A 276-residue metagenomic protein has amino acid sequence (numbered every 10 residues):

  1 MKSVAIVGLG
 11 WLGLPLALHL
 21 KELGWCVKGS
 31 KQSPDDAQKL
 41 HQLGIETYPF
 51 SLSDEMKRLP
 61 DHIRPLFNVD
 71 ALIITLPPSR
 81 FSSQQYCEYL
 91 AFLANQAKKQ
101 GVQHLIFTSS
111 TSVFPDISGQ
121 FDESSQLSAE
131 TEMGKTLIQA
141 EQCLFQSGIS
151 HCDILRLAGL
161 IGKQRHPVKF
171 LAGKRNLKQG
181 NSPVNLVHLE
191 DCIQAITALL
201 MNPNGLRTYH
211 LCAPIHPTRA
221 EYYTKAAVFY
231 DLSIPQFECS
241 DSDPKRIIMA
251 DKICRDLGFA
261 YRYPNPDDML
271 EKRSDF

Functional and structural regions predicted by a protein language model:
V4-G8: Conserved N-terminal Rossmann-fold NAD(P)-binding element of oxidoreductases
G13-L14: N-terminal Rossmann-fold NAD(P) dinucleotide-binding loop
E46, F50-D54, I234, D241-F276: C-terminal amphipathic/interface module of NAD(P)-dependent oxidoreductases and related NAD-binding regulators
H62-I106, Q139: NAD(P)-cofactor binding segment of oxidoreductase domains
F92-E130: Conserved Rossmann-fold NAD(P)-dependent oxidoreductase catalytic core, especially the SDR/UDP-sugar
E141-K163: Conserved beta-loop-beta element that borders a ligand/cofactor-binding pocket
L157, H166-K169, L177-L200: Substrate-positioning beta->alpha
A195-A198, N202-A250: Mid/C-terminal beta-alpha module of Rossmann-like enzyme folds, strongest in SDR-family dehydrogenases/epimerases
